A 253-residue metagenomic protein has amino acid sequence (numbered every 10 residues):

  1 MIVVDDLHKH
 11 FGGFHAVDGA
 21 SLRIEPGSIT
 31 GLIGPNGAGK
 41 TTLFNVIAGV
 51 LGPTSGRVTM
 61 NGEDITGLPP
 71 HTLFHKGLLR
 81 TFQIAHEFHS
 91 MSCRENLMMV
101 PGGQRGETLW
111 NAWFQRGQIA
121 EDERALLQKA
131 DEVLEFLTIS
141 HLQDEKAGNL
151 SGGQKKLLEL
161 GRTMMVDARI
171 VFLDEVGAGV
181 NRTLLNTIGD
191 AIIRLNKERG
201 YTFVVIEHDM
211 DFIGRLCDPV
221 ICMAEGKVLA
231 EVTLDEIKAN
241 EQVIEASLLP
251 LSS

Functional and structural regions predicted by a protein language model:
I33-P35: The feature captures the beta-strand-to-loop junction immediately N-terminal to the Walker
A48: Helix-to-loop junction immediately C-terminal to a conserved catalytic motif
G56-E63, H75-K76: Conserved ABC transporter NBD signature motif
W110-L142, D190-I193: Conserved ABC ATPase "signature" region
E175-V176: Walker B catalytic motif
